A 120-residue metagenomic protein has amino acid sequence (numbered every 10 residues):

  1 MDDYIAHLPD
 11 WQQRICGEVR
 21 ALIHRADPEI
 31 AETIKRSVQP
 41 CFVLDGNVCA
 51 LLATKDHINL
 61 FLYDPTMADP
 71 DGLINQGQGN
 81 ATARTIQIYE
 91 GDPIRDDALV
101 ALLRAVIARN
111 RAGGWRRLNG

Functional and structural regions predicted by a protein language model:
M1-G120: Charge-dense, helix-prone N-terminal extensions
